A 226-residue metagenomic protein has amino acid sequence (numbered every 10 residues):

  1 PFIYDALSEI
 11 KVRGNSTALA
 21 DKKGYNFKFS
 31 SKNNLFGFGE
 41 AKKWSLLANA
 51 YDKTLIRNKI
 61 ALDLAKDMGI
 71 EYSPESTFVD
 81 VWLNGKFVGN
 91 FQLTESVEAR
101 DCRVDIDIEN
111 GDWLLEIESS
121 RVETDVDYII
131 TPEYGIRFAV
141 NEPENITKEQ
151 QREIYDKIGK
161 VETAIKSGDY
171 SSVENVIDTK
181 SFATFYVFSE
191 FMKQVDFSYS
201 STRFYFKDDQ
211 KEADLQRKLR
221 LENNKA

Functional and structural regions predicted by a protein language model:
P1-A226: Phosphate/dinucleotide-binding and metal-coordinating scaffold of catalytic cores in nucleotide-dependent enzymes
